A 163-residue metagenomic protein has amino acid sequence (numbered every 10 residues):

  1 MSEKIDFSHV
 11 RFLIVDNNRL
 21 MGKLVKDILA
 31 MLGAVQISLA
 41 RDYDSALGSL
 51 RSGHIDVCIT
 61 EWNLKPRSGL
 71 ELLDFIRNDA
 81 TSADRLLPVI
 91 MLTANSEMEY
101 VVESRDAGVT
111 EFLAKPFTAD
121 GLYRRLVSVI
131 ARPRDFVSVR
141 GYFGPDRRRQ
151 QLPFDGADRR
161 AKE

Functional and structural regions predicted by a protein language model:
R19-Y43: Two-component/phosphorelay signaling modules centered on CheY-like receiver
K26, E71, S96-E111, V137 (+1 more regions): Alpha4 helix (beta4-alpha4-beta5 surface) of REC/receiver domains from two-component response regulators
L39-V57: Acidic, metal-coordinating helix/loop segments flanking the phosphotransfer/catalytic sites of two-component signaling
E61-N63, T93: Active-site residues of response regulator receiver
N63, S68-D84: Short amphipathic alpha-helix used as the core "switch/output" element in two-component signaling
L73, A83-S96: A short, hydrophobic beta-strand element within the central beta-sheet of small alpha/beta folds
F117-I130, R134, S138: C-terminal output helix
A131-E163: CheY-like receiver
